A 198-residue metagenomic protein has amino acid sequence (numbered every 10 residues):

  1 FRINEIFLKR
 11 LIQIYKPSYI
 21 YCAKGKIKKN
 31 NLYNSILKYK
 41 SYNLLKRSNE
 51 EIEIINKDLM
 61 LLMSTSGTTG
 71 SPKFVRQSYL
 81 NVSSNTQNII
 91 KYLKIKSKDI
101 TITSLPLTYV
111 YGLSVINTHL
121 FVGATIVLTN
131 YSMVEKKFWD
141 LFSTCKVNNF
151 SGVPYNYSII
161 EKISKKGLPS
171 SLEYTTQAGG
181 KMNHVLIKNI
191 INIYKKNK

Functional and structural regions predicted by a protein language model:
F1-R10, K24-K26, A124-C145, Y155-N156 (+1 more regions): ATP-dependent adenylate-forming carboxylate-activation enzymes
C22-I27, C145-N189: Adenylate-forming
I36-L59: Flexible, low-complexity linker/hinge segments
N56, S97-K98, L172: Phosphate-coordination loops involved in phosphoryl transfer and adenosine-cofactor binding
L59, T65-T68, T101, L107 (+3 more regions): Conserved S/T- and glycine-rich ATP-binding loop of Class I adenylate-forming
M60-Q87: Conserved AMP-binding A3 loop
S83-I100, V110-N149: Conserved AMP-binding/adenylation subdomain of ANL enzymes
V127-T129, F150, K188, N192-K198: Conserved ATP-binding loop and adjacent catalytic segment of the adenylate-forming AMP-binding
